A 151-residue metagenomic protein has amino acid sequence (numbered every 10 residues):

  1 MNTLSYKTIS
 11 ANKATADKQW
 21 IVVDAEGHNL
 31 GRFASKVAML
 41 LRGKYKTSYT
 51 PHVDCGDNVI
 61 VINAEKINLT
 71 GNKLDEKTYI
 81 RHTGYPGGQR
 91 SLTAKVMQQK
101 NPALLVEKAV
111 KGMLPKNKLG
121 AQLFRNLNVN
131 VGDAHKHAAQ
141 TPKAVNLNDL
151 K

Functional and structural regions predicted by a protein language model:
M1-E107, K118, K136-K151: Ribosome large-subunit tunnel/peptidyl-transferase-proximal elements
G120-N130: C-terminal structural segments of small proteins and small subunits
D133: Flexible, active-site-proximal loop/turn residues at the rims of small-molecule/cofactor binding pockets and catalytic
